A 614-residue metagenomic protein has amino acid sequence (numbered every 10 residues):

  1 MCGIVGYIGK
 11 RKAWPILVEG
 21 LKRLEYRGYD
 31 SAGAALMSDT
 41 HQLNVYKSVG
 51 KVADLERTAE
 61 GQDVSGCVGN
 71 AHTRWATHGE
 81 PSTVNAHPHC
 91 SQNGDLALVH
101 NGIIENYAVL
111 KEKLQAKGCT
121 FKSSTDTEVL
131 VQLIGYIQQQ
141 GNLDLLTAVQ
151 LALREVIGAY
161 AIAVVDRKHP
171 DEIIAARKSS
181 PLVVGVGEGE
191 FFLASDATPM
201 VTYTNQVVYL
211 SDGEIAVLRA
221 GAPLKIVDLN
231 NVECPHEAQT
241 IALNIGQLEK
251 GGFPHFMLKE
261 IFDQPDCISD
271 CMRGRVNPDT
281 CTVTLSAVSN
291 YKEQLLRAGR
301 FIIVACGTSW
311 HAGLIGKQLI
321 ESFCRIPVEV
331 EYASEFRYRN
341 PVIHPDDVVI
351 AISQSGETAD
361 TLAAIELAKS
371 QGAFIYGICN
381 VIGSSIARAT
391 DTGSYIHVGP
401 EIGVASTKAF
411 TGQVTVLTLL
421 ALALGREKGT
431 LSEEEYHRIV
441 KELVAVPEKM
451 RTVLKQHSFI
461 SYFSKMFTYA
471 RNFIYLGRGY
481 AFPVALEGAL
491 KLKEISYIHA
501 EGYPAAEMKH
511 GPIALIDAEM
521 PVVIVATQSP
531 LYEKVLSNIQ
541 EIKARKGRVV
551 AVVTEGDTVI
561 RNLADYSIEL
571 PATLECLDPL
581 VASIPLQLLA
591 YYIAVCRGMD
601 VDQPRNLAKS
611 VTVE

Functional and structural regions predicted by a protein language model:
M1-K250, P254-H255, D266-R300, Y338 (+4 more regions): Conserved short alpha-helical segments that host acidic/polar catalytic motifs at enzyme active sites
C67, A71-V84, D279-K292, G316-I352 (+1 more regions): Glycine-rich oxoanion-binding loops at beta->alpha junctions
V68, L96, R300-I302, V348 (+3 more regions): Structural motif
P88-C90, I174-A175, V207-V208, V217 (+12 more regions): Replace "in large, NTP-powered and nucleic-acid-processing enzymes" with "in large, NTP-powered factors and other
R154, Q264-I268, M272-I302, T392-P521 (+1 more regions): Active-site phosphate/pyrophosphate-binding segments
V183-V208, S334-A368, E507-K543, T573-Q587 (+1 more regions): Glycine-rich, anion-gripping cofactor-binding loops and their flanking helix/strand elements in enzyme active sites
M257, R548, R561-L563, T573-E614: Generic C-terminus detector
E293-A445, T527-Y566, L570, L589: Glycine-rich phosphate-binding loops that contact phosphosugars or nucleotide phosphates
